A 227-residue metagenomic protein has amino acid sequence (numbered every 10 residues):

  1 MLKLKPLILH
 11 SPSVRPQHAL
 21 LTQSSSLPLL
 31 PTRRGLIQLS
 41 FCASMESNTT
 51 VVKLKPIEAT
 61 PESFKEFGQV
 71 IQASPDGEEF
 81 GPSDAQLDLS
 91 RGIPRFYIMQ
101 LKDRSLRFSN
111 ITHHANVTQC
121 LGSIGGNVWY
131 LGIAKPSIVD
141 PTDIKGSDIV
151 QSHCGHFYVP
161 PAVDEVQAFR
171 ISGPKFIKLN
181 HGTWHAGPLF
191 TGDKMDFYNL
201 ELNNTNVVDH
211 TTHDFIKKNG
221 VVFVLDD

Functional and structural regions predicted by a protein language model:
M1-K3: Context-dependent free N-terminus signature
K5-L7, S11-R15, A19-A168, E201 (+4 more regions): Non-catalytic, conserved peripheral segments adjacent to functional cores
Q119, I177, M195: Residue-level detector of short, conserved catalytic/binding motifs and their immediate flanks
R170-P188: Conserved metal-binding segment of the jelly-roll/cupin
T183-T212: A short beta-strand-loop micro-motif that forms or neighbors metal/cofactor- and ligand-binding patches at active-site
